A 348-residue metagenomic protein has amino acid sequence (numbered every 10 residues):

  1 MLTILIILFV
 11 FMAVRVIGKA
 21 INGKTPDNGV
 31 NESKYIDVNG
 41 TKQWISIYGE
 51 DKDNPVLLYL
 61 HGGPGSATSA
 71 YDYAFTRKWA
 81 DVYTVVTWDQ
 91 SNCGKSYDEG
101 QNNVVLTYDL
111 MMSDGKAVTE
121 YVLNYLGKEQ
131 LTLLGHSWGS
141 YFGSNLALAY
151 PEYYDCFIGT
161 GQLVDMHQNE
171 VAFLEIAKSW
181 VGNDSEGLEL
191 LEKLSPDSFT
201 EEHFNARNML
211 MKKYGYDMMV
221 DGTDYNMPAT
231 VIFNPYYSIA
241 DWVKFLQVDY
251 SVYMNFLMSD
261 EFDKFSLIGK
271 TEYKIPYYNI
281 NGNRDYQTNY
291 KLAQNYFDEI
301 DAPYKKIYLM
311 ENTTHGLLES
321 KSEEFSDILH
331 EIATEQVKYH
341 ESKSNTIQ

Functional and structural regions predicted by a protein language model:
P64-T76: The serine-hydrolase catalytic nucleophile loop
W79-D98: Conserved alpha/beta-hydrolase
L110-Q130: Conserved acidic catalytic loop of the alpha/beta-hydrolase fold
E129-V171: Conserved hydrolase catalytic core segment
D155-S198: A catalytic-pocket lid/entrance helix-loop region that shapes and gates access to the active site across common
S185-I268, I275: Alpha/beta-hydrolase
Y273, N279-N281: Short beta-strand/loop motif that positions the catalytic acidic residue of the alpha/beta-hydrolase fold
T313-S322, S326: Catalytic histidine-centered segment of alpha/beta-hydrolase-like enzymes
